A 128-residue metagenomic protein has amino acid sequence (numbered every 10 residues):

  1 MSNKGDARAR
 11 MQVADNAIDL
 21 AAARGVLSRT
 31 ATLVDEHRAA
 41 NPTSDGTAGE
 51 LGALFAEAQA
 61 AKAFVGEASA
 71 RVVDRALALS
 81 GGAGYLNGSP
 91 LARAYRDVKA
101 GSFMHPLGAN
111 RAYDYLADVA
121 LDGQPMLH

Functional and structural regions predicted by a protein language model:
M1-A39: Extended amphipathic alpha-helical segments enriched in small hydrophobics
A7, M11-A14, G52, Q59 (+1 more regions): Alpha-helical membrane and juxtamembrane elements of multi-pass inner-membrane transport and channel proteins
A14-A21, Q59, A63-A70, R96: Generic structural signal for well-ordered, non-transmembrane alpha-helical segments in soluble/cytosolic regions
L27, V34, N41, V72 (+4 more regions): Leucine-rich amphipathic alpha-helices with coiled-coil/heptad-repeat character
H37-A56: Flexible internal linker/loop segments at domain or repeat junctions
E50-L86: Charged, glycine-rich active-site and insertion segments that engage polyanionic ligands
G82-H128: Glycine-rich phosphate/cofactor-binding loops in nucleotide/flavin-utilizing enzymes
